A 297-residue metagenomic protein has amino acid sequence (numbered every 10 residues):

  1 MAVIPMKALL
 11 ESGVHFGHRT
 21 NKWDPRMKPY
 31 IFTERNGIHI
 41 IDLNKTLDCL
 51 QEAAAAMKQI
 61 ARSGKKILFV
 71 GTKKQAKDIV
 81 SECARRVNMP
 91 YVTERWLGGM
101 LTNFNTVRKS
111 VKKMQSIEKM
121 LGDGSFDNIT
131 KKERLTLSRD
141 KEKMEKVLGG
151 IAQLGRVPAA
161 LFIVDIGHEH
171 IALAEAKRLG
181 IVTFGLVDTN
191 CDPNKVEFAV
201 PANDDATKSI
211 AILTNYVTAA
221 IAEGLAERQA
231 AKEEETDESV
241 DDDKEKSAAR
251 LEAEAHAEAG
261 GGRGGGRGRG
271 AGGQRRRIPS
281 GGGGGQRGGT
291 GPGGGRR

Functional and structural regions predicted by a protein language model:
M1-K66, T72-K73, K77-M120, K131-R134 (+2 more regions): N-terminal cationic and glycine-rich segments that engage phosphates or anionic surfaces
M1-K7, H39, F198, N215-R297: Intrinsically disordered, low-complexity mixed-charge segments
G13, F69, L161, L213: Residue-level signature of catalytic and energy-coupling elements of molecular machines, predominantly ATP/GTP-dependent
G64-K65, N88-M89, R156-A159, L179-V182 (+1 more regions): Short glycine-/polar-rich loops that comprise or flank the Walker A/P-loop and associated switch/sensor motifs
I67-L68, P90-T93, F162, V182-L186 (+1 more regions): Short hydrophobic alpha-helical runs that function as membrane-insertion/retention elements
K73-K74, L97, L101, D165 (+2 more regions): Conserved structured catalytic cores and adjacent interaction surfaces of nucleotide-binding/hydrolyzing enzymes
K131-F184, D188: Extended, charged alpha-helical interaction scaffolds
I171-A231: Short glycine/threonine-rich loop/turn motifs
